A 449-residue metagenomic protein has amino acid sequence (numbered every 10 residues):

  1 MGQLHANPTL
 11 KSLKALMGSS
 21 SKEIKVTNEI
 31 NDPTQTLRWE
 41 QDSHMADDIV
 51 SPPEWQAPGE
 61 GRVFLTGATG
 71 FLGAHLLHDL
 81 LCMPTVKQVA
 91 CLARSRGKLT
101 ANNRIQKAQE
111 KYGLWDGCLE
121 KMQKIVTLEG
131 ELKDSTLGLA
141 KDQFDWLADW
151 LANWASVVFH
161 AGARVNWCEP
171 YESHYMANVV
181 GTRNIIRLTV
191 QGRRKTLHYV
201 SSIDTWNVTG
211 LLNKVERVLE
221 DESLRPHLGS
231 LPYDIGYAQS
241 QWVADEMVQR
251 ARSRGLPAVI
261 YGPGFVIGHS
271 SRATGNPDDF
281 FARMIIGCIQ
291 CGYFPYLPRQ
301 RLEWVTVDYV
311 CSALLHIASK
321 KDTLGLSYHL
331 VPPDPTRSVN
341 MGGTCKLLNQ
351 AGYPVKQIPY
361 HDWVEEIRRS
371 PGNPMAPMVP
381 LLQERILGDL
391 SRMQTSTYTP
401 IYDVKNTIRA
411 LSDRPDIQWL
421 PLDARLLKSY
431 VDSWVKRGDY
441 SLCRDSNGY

Functional and structural regions predicted by a protein language model:
M1-M45, I49-V50: Phosphopantetheine-dependent thiolation modules in NRPS/PKS and related acyl-activating systems
N28, T34-Q35, W39, D47 (+3 more regions): Amphipathic terminal alpha-helices
W55-M83: N-terminal Rossmann NAD(P)H-binding glycine-rich loop of SDR-like oxidoreductase domains
Q88-E129: Glycine-rich phosphate-binding loop and adjoining beta1-alpha1-beta2 segment of Rossmann-like nucleotide-binding folds
L119-V180, G192: NAD(P)H-binding glycine-rich loop region in Rossmannoid oxidoreductase-like domains and their noncatalytic homologs
V157-A161, C168-E172, M176, V180 (+3 more regions): Conserved Rossmann-fold NAD(P)-dependent oxidoreductase catalytic core, especially the SDR/UDP-sugar
L211-D221, G236-A238, Q249-K320, C345-L348: NAD(P)-dependent short-chain dehydrogenase/reductase
I317-S391, R437-Y449: Mid/C-terminal beta-alpha module of Rossmann-like enzyme folds, strongest in SDR-family dehydrogenases/epimerases
